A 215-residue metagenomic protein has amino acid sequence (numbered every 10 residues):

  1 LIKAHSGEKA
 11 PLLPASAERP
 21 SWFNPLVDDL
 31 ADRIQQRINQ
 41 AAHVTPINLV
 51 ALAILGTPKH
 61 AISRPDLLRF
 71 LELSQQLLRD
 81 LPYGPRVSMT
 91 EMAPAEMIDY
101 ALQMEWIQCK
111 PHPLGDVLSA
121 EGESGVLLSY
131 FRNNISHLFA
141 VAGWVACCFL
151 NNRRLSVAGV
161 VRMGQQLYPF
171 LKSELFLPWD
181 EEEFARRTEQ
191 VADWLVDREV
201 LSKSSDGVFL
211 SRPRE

Functional and structural regions predicted by a protein language model:
L1-E215: Membrane-interfacial terminal anchoring regions of lipid-handling membrane enzymes
